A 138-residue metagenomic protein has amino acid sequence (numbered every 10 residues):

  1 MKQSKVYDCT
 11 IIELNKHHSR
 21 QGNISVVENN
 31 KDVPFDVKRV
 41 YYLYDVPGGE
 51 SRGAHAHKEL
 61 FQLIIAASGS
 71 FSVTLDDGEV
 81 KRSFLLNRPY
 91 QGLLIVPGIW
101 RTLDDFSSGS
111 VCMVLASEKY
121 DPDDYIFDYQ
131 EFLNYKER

Functional and structural regions predicted by a protein language model:
M1-Q91, S108-G109, L115, Y120-Q130 (+1 more regions): Non-catalytic, conserved peripheral segments adjacent to functional cores
R88-L93, G98-D105: Well-ordered alpha/beta subsegment
